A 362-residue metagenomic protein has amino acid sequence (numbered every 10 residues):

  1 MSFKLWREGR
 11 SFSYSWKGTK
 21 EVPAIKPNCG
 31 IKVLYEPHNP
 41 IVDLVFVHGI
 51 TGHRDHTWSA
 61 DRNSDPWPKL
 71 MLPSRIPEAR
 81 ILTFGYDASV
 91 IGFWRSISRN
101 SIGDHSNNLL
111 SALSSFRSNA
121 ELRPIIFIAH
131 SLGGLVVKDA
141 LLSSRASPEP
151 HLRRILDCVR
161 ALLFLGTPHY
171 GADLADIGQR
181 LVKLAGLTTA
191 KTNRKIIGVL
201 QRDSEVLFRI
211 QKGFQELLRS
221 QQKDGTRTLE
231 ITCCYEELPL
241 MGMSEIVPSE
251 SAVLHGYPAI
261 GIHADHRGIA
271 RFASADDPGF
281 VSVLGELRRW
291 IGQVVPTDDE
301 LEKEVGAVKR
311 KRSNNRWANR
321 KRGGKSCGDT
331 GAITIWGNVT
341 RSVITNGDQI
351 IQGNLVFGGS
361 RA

Functional and structural regions predicted by a protein language model:
F3-E21, K309-A362: Long, low-complexity intrinsically disordered regions enriched in small/polar and proline/glycine residues
N28-E78: Short, surface-exposed "cap/lid" segments of acyl-processing enzymes
H48, I91, S101-Q215: Serine-dependent carboxylesterase/thioesterase catalytic core of lipase-like alpha/beta-hydrolase/SGNH enzymes
I50-G52, Y86-I91, L132-G134, L142 (+5 more regions): Conserved beta-strand elements of beta-rich interaction domains across eukaryotes, especially beta-propellers
H56-R62, W94-S98, D139-S143, L174-R180 (+2 more regions): Short coil/turn segments at secondary-structure boundaries
S74-V90: Conserved alpha/beta-hydrolase
Q222, E237-D265: Active-site-adjacent alpha-helix of alpha/beta-hydrolase-fold enzymes
R271-L287: Post-His helix in hydrolase/transferase enzymes
